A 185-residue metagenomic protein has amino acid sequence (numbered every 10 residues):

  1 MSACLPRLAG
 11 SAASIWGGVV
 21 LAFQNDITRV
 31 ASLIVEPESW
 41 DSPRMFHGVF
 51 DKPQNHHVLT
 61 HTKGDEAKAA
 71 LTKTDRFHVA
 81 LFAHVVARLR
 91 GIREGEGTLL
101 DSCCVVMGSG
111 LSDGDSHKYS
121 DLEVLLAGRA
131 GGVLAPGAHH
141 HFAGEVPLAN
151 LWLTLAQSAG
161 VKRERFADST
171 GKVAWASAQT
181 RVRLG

Functional and structural regions predicted by a protein language model:
M1-G185: Ligand-binding pockets and gating/stacking loops
